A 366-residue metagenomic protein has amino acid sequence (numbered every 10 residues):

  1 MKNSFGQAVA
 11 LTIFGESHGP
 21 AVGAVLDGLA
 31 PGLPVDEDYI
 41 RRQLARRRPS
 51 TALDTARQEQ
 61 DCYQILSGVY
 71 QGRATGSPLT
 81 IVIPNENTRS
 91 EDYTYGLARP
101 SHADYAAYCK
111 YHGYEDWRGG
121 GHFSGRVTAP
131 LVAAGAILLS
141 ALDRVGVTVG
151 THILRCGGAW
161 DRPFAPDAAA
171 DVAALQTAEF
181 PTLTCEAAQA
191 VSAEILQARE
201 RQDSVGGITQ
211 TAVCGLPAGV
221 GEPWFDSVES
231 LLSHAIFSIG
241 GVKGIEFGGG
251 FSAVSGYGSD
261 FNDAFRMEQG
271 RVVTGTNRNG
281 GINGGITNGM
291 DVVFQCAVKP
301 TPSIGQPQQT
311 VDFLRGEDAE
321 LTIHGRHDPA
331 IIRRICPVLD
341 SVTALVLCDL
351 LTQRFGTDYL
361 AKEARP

Functional and structural regions predicted by a protein language model:
M1-P366: Generic N-terminal targeting/processing segments that precede catalytic cores or assembly contacts
